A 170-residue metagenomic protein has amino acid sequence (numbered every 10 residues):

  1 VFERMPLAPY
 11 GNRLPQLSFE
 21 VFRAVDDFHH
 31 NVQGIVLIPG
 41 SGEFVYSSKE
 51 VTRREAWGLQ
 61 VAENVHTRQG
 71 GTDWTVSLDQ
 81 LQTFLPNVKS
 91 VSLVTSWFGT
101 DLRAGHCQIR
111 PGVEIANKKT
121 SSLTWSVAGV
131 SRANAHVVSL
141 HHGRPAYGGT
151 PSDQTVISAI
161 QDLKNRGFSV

Functional and structural regions predicted by a protein language model:
V1-Q33, I38-Y46, L59-E63: Polar, S/T/G-rich
S18-E20, S92, S169: Residues within well-ordered beta-strands of beta-sheet-rich folds
A24-T52, T72, Q82, P86 (+2 more regions): N-terminal carbohydrate-binding accessory modules
I35, V65-Q69, D73-G99: Catalytic domains of carbohydrate-active enzymes, especially glycoside hydrolases
S41-E43, W97-T100: Solvent-exposed loop/turn segments at secondary-structure junctions within structured extracellular/periplasmic domains
E43-Y46, E50-A62, A104-S152: Aromatic- and acidic-residue-enriched carbohydrate-binding clefts of CAZyme catalytic domains
G71, T75, G149-I157: Non-membrane alpha-helical structural segments and their capping/turn regions in soluble enzymes
Q80-V88, S152-V170: A structural motif corresponding to the C-terminal end of an alpha-helix and its immediate exit/capping segment
